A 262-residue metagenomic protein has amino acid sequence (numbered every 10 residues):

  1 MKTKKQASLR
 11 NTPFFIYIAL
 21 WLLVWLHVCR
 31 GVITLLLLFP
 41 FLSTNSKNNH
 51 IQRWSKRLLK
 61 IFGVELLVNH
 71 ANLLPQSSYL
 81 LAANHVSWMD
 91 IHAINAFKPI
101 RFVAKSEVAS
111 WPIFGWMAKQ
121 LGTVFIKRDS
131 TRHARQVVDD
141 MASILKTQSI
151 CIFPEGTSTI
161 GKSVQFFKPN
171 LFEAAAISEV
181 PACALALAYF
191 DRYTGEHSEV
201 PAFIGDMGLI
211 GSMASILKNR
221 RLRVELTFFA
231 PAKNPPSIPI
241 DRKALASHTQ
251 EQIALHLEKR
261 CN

Functional and structural regions predicted by a protein language model:
M1-A7, I61-A71, M89-I91, V103 (+3 more regions): Soluble, non-transmembrane catalytic domains of enzymes that act on hydrophobic metabolites at membranes
K5-V68, W116-Q120: A transmembrane-helix-recognition feature enriched in membrane-embedded lipid enzymes and envelope glyco-/phospholipid
G31-F41, K60-F62, P75-T131: Catalytic core of membrane glycerolipid acyltransferases/transacylases, capturing the structured, soluble-facing
S78-L80, T147-F153, P181, E225: Residue-level preference for the first positions of well-ordered beta-strands
F114-G115, K162-I238: A cross-family acyltransferase "interaction/gating" segment
V124-M141, L145: A membrane-cytosol interface segment of integral membrane proteins
I144-F172: Catalytic-site beta-strand/loop segments enriched in glycine and acidic/polar residues
